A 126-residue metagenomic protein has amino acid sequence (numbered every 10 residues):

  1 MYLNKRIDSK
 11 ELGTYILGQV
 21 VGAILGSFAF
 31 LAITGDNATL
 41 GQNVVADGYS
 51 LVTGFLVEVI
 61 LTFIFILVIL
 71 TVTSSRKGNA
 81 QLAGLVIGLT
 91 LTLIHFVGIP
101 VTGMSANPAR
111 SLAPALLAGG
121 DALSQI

Functional and structural regions predicted by a protein language model:
M1-I126: Membrane-interface helix-loop junctions and terminal tails of multi-pass membrane proteins
